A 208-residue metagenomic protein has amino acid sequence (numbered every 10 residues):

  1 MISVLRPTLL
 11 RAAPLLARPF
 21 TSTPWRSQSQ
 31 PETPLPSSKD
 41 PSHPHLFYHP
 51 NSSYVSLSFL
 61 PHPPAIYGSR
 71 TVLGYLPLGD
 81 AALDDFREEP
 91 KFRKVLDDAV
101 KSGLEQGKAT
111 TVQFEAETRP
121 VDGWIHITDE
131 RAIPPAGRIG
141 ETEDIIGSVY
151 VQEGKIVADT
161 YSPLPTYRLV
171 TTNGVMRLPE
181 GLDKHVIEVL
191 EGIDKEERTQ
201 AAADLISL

Functional and structural regions predicted by a protein language model:
M1-H43: N-terminal mitochondrial targeting presequence
F20, E32-L35, H43-L46, V55-L57 (+2 more regions): Generic preference for hydrophobic/aromatic residues in regular secondary structure cores
K39, P44-Q113, E117: Compact, well-ordered interaction domains used in eukaryotic information-processing assemblies
A82-L208: Mature, matrix/stroma-exposed regions of nuclear-encoded mitochondrial and chloroplast proteins
